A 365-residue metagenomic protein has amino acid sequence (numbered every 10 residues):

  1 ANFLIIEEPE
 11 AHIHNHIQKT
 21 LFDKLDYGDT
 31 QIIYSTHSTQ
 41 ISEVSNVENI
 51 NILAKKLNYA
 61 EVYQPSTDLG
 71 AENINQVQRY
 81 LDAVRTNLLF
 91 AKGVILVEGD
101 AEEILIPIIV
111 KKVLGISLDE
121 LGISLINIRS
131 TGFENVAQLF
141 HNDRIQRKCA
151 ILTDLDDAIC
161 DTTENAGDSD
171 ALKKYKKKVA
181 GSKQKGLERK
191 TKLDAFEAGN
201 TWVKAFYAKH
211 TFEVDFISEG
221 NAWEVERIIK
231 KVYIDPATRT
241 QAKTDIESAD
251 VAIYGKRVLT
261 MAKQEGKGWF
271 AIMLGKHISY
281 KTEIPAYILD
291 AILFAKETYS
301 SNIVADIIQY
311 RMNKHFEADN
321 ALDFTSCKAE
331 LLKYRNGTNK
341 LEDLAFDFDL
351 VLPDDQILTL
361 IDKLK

Functional and structural regions predicted by a protein language model:
A1-I6, N15: GG-anchored amphipathic helix commonly corresponding to the ABC/SMC/Rad50 NBD signature/C-loop
N2-F3, Y27-I33: Loop/turn-to-beta-strand initiation segments
E10-A11, T39: Catalytic acidic motif of RecA-like/P-loop NTPases
A11-N15, K19, V44: Conserved D-loop-proximal element of ABC-family nucleotide-binding domains
T20-L21, L25: Conserved hydrophobic alpha-helix in the ABC-type ATPase nucleotide-binding domain
G28, S45-N46: Short, structured coil segments at secondary-structure junctions
S35-H37: H-loop/switch region of ABC-family ATPase nucleotide-binding domains
S42, N51, K55-K365: Acidic, divalent-metal-binding catalytic cores of TOPRIM and closely related two-metal-ion phosphodiester/pyrophosphate
